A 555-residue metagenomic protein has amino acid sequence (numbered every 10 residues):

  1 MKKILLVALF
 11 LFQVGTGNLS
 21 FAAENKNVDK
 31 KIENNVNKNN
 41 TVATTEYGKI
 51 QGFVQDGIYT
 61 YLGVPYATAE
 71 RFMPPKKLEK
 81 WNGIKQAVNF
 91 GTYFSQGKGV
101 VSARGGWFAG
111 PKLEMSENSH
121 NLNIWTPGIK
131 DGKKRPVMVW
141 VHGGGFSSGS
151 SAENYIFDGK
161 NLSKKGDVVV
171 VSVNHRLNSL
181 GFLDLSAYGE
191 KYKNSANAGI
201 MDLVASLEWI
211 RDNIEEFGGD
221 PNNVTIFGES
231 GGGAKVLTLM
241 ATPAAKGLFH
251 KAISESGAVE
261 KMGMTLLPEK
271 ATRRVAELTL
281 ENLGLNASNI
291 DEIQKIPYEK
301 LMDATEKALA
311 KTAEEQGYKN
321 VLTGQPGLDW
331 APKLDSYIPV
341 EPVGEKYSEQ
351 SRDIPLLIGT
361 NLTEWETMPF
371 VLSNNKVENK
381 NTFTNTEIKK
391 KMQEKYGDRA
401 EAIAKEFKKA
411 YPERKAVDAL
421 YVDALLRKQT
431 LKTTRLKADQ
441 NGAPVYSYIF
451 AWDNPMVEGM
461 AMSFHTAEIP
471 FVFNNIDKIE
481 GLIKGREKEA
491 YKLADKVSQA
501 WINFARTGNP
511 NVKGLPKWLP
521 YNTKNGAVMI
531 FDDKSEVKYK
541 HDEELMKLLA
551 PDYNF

Functional and structural regions predicted by a protein language model:
S20-N197, P221, I479-V497, R506-L515 (+1 more regions): Non-catalytic accessory segments of hydrolases
V64, M115, F370, R427-F555: Mobile gating loops/cap/lid regions near enzyme active sites that modulate substrate access
G110, D212, K246, S256-N381 (+1 more regions): Substrate-access "cap/lid" subdomains that shape and gate the entrance to catalytic or ligand-binding pockets
S119, K193-E215, A271-R274: Alpha/beta-hydrolase active-site loop
G143, A198-D202, S230-G233: Active-site loop->helix "elbow" adjoining a glycine-rich segment at hydrolase catalytic centers
G218-E229: Alpha/beta-hydrolase fold nucleophile elbow
G228-G231, S256: Catalytic nucleophile serine of serine hydrolases, specifically the conserved "nucleophile elbow" pentapeptide
G233-A245: Short glycine-enriched nucleophile-adjacent loop and the immediately C-terminal alpha-helix near the catalytic center
